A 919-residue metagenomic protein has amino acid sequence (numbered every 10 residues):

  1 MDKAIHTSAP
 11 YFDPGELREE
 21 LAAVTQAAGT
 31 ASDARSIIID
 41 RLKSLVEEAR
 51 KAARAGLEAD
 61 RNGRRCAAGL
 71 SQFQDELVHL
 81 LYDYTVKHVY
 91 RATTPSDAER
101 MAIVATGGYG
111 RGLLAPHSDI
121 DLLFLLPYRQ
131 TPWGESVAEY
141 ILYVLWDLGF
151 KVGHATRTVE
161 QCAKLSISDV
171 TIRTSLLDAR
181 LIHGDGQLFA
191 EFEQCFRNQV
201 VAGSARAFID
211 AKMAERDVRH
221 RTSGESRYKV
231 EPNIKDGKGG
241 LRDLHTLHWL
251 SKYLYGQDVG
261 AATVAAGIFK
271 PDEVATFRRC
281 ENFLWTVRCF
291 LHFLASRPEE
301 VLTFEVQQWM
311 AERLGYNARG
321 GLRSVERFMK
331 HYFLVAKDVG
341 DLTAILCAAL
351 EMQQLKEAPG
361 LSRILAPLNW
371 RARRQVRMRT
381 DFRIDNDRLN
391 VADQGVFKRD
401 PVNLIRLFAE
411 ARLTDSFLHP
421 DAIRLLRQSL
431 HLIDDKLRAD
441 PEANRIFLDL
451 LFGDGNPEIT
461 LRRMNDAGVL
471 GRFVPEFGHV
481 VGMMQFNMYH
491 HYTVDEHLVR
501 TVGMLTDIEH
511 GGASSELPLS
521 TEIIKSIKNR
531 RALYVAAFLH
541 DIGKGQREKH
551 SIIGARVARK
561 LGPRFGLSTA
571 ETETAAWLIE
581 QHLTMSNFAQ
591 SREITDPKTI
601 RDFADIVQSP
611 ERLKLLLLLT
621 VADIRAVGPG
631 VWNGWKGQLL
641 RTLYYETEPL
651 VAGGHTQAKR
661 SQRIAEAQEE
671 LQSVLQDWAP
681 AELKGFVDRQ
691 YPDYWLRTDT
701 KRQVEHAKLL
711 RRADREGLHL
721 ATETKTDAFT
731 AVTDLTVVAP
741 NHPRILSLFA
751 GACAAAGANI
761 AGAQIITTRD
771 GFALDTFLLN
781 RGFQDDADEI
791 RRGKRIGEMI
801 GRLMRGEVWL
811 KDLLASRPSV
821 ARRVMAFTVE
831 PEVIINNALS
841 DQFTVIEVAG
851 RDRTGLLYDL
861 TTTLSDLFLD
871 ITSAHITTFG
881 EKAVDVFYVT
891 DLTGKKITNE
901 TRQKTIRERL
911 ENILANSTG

Functional and structural regions predicted by a protein language model:
M1-A105, G112-L114, S118-H490, R559: Non-catalytic interface/linker regions that flank or bridge core catalytic/transmembrane domains
D75-V89, T93, D97, R500-A513 (+2 more regions): A short, contiguous, amphipathic alpha-helix enriched in charged residues
V86-E99, A155, H419-A422, R463 (+5 more regions): Acidic/histidine metal-binding catalytic segments
R111-V137, A265, F277-W285, L294 (+2 more regions): Divalent metal-dependent catalytic cores for phosphoryl transfer on phosphate-bearing substrates
T131, I182, G186, N198-R206 (+32 more regions): Hydrophobic alpha-helical scaffolding
F283-L284, L322-R388, P457-I459, A467 (+2 more regions): Regulatory modules associated with amino-acid/nitrogen control
D435-A536, G545-S551, R556-P563, A576 (+1 more regions): Long, K/E/R/D-enriched contiguous segments that form extended
